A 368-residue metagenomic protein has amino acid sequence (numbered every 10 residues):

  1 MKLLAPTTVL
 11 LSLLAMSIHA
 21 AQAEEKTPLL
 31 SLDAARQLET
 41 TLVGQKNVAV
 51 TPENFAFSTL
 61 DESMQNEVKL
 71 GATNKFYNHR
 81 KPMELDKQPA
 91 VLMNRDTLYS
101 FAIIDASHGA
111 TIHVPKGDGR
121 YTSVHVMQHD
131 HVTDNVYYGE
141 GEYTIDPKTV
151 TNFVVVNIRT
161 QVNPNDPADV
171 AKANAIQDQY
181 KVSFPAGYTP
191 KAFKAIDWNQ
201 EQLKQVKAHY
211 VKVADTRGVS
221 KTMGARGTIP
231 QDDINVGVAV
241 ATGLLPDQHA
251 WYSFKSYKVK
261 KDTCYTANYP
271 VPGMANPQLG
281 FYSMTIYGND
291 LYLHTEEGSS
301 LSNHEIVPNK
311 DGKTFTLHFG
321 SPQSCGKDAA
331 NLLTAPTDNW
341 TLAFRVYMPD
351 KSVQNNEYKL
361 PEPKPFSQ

Functional and structural regions predicted by a protein language model:
M1-Q22: Gram-negative bacterial Sec-dependent N-terminal signal peptides
E24-Q368: A compositional/structural signature for long, glycine/proline-rich flexible linkers and loops on extracytoplasmic
